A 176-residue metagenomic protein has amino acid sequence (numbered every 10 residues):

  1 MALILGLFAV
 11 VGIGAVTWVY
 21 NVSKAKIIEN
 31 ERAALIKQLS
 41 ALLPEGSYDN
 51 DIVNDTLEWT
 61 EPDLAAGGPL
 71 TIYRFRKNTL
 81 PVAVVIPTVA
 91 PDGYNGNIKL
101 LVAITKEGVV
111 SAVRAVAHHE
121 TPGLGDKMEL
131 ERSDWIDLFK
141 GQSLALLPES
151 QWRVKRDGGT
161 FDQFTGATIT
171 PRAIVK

Functional and structural regions predicted by a protein language model:
M1-K176: Flexible, solvent-exposed loop/hinge segments and secondary-structure transition points
